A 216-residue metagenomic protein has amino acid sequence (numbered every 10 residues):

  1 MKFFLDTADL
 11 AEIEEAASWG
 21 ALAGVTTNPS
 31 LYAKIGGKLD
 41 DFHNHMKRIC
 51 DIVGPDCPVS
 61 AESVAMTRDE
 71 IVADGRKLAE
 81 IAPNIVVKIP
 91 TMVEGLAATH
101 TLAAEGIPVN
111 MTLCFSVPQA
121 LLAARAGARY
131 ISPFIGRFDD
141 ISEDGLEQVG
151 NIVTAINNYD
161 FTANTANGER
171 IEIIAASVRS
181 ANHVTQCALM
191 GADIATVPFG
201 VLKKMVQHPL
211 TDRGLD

Functional and structural regions predicted by a protein language model:
F3-L5, D9-I13, W19-L22, T27-E105 (+1 more regions): Active-site beta->alpha loop and helix N-cap motifs at the rims of alpha/beta catalytic domains
D6-D9, A65-D69, I89-V93, M111-V117 (+1 more regions): Glycine-rich beta-to-alpha transition loops that act as phosphate-gripper elements at the mouths of alpha/beta enzyme
A11-W19, E70-D74, A98, S116-A126 (+1 more regions): Catalytic cores of alpha/beta
G24-V25, P29-K34, L113, Y130-S142 (+1 more regions): Glycine-rich phosphate-binding active-site loops on the catalytic face of alpha/beta enzymes
G37-N44, E70, F115, D140-Q148 (+1 more regions): Alpha-helix N-cap and loop-to-helix initiation/capping positions
H43-V59, L96-V109, G145-I173, L215-D216: Alpha-helix-loop-beta-strand connector modules within alpha/beta enzyme cores
R68, I156-D216: C-terminal alpha-helical cap/extension of soluble enzyme domains
L113-A155: Histidine/lysine/aspartate-rich catalytic loop segments that bind and position anionic ligands
